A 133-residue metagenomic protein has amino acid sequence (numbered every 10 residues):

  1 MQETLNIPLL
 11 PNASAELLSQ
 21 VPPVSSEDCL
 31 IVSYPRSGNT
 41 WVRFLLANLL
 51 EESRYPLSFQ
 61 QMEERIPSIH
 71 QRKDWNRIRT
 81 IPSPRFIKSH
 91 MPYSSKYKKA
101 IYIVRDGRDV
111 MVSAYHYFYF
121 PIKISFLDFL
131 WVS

Functional and structural regions predicted by a protein language model:
M1-I81, L130: PAPS-dependent sulfotransferase catalytic core
Q2-P11, E52, P82-S133: PAPS-dependent sulfotransferase catalytic domain
